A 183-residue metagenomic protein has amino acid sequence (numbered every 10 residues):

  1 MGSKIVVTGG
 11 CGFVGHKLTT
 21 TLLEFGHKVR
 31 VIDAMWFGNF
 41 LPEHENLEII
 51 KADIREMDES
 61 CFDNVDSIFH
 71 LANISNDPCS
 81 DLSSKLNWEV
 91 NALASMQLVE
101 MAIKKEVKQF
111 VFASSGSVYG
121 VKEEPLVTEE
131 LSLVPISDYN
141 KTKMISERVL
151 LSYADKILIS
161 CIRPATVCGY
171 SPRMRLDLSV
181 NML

Functional and structural regions predicted by a protein language model:
I5-F25: N-terminal Rossmann NAD(P)H-binding glycine-rich loop of SDR-like oxidoreductase domains
E45-E56: Rossmann-fold cofactor-recognition segment
I54-V90, M101: NAD(P)H-binding glycine-rich loop region in Rossmannoid oxidoreductase-like domains and their noncatalytic homologs
D66, K85, E89-M96, K108 (+2 more regions): Conserved internal alpha-helix in NAD(P)-dependent oxidoreductase domains
M96-D138: Conserved Rossmann-fold NAD(P)-dependent oxidoreductase catalytic core, especially the SDR/UDP-sugar
T142: Active-site helix of classical SDR
R148-L183: NAD(P)-dependent short-chain dehydrogenase/reductase
